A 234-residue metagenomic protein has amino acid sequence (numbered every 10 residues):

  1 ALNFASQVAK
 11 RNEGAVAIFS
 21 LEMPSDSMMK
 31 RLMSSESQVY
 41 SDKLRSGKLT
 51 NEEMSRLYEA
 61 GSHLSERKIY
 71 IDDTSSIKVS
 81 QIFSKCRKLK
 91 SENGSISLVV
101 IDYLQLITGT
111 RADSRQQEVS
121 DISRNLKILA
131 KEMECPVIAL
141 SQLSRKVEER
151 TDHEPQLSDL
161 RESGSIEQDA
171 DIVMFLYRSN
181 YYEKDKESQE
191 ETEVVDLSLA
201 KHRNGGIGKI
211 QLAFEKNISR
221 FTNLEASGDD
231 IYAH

Functional and structural regions predicted by a protein language model:
A1, P24-M28, Y40, L49-R56 (+9 more regions): Helical mechanochemical/support elements of P-loop NTPase systems and associated helical scaffolds
N3, Q7-S95, G109, I210: Cytosolic-facing regulatory segments adjacent to core modules
L21, K88, I96-A139: Helical hairpin unit composed of two closely spaced alpha helices linked by a short loop
L21, L49, L104, Q142-L143 (+1 more regions): Short, ordered loop/turn segments at secondary-structure junctions
E22, I71, D102, I138 (+2 more regions): Residue-level signature of catalytic and energy-coupling elements of molecular machines, predominantly ATP/GTP-dependent
E22-M23, A139-S144, R203: A short beta-strand-to-loop transition that corresponds to the Sensor-1 phosphate-sensing loop of AAA+ P-loop ATPases
S27, D73, L104-Q105, L126 (+3 more regions): Conserved phosphate-chemistry cores used by DNA topoisomerases
V79, F83-V99, R124-M133, K146-H234: C-terminal regions of RecA-like/P-loop NTPase motor modules
